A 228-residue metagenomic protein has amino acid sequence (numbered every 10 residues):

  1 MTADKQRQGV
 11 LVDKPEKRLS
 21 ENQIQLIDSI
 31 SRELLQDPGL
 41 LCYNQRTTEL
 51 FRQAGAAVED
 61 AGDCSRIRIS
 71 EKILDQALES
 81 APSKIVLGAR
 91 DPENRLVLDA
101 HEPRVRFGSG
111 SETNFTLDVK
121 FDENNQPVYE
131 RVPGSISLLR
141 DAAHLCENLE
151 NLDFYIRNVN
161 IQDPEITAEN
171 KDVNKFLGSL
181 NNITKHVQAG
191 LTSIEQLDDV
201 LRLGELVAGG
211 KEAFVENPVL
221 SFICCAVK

Functional and structural regions predicted by a protein language model:
M1-S137: Acidic/polar, glycine-rich intrinsically disordered N-terminal extensions of enzymes
Q126-K228: Helix-rich catalytic cores of soluble enzyme domains
